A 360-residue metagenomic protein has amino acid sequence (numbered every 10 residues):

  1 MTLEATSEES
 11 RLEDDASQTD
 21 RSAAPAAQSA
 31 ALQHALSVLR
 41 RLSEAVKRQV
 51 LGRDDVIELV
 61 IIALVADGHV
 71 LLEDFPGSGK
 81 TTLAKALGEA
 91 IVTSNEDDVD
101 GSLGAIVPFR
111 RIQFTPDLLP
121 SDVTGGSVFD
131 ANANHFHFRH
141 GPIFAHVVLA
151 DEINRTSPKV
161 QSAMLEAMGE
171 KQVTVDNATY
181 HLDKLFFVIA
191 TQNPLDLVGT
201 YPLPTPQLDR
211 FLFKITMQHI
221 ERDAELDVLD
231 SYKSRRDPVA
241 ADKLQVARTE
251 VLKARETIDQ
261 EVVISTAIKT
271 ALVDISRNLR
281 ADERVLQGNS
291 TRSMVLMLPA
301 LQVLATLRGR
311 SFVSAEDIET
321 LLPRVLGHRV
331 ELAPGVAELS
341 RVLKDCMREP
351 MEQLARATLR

Functional and structural regions predicted by a protein language model:
L3-A5, L12, R21-A26, T81-K85 (+1 more regions): C-terminal engagement/docking regions of AAA+ P-loop ATPases
P25-L36, Q49-V50, T200, K214-N289 (+4 more regions): Conserved C-terminal "switch" segment of AAA+ ATPases
L32-F75: Pre-Walker A (pre-P-loop) alpha-helix and adjacent loop at the N terminus of AAA/AAA+ ATPase modules, a conserved
L59-I62, F129-L149: Conserved alpha-helical scaffold flanking the Walker A/P-loop in AAA+ ATPase domains
L64-T115: Walker A/P-loop
V70, V148, F186: Conserved beta-strand position immediately N-terminal to the Walker
D74, D151-E152, A163: Walker B catalytic acidic pair
N95, D130-A133, R155-A163, M168-V246 (+2 more regions): Canonical AAA+ ATPase core
